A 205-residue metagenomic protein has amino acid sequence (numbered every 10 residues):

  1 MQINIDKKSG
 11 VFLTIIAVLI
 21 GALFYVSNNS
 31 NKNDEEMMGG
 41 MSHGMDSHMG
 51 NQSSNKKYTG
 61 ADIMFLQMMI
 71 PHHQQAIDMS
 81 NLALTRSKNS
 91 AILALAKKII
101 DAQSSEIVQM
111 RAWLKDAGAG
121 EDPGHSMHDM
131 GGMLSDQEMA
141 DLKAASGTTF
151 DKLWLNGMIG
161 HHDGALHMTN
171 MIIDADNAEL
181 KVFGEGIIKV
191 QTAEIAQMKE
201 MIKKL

Functional and structural regions predicted by a protein language model:
M1-K7: Short, Lys/Arg-rich N-terminal segment immediately upstream of the first membrane anchor
K7-S9, A17, Y25-L205: All-alpha RGS (Regulator of G-protein Signaling) helical domain and cognate RGS-like helical scaffolds
T14-I20: Single-pass alpha-helical membrane anchors
